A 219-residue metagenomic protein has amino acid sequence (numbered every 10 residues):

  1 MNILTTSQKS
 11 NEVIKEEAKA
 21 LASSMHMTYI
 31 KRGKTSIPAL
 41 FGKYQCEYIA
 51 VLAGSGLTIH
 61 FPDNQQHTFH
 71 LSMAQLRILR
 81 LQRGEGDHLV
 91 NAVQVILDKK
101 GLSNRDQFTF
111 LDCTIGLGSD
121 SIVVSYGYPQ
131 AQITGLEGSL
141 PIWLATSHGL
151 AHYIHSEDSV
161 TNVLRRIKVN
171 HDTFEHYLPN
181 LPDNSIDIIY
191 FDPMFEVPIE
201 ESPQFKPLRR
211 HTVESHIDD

Functional and structural regions predicted by a protein language model:
M1-T109, Y126: S-adenosyl-L-methionine
T28, Q132, R166-K168: Conserved beta-strand segments of alpha/beta enzyme cores
V51, Y190-F191: Redox-cofactor binding/interface segments in oxidoreductases and associated redox assembly factors
N104-G116, T134: Conserved class I S-adenosyl-L-methionine
I115-L117, L140, E175-H176, M194-E196: Short, glycine/acidic-enriched loop or turn micro-motifs at the edges of active sites
L117-Q130: Conserved SAM-binding loop of SAM-dependent methyltransferases across substrates and taxa, primarily the Class I
L136-I188: S-adenosyl-L-methionine
P193-D219: Mobile active-site "lid"/loop adjacent to the S-adenosyl-L-methionine
